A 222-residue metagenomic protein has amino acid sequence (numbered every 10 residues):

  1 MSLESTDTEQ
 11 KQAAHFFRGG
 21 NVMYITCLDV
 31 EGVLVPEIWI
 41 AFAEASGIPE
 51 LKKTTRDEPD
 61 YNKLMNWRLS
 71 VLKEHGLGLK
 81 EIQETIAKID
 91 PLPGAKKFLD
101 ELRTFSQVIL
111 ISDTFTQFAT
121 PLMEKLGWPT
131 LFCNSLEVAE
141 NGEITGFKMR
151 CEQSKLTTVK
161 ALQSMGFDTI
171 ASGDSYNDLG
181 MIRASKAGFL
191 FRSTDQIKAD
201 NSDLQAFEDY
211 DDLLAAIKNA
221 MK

Functional and structural regions predicted by a protein language model:
S2-S5: Serine residues within intrinsically disordered or low-complexity segments
D7-V22: Short, Lys/Arg-enriched N-terminal segments with co-localized hydrophobic residues within the first ~10-30 amino acids
Y24-S135, A139-E140: Alpha-helical substrate-recognition element adjacent to the catalytic core
D100, K160, L179-G180: Alpha-helical segments flanking ligand/cofactor-binding loops in enzyme cores
V108-D113, F167-E208: Acidic, Mg2+-coordinating phosphoryl-transfer loop and its flanking beta/alpha structural elements, shared across
T116-T120, D178-L179, L214: Short, well-ordered alpha-helical microsegments
Q117-T169, D200: Substrate-recognition "cap/lid" segment bordering the active-site pocket of phosphatases
C133-V138, S193-I197, D211-L213: Short, acidic/turn-prone active-site loops that include or flank metal/cofactor- and phosphate-binding residues
